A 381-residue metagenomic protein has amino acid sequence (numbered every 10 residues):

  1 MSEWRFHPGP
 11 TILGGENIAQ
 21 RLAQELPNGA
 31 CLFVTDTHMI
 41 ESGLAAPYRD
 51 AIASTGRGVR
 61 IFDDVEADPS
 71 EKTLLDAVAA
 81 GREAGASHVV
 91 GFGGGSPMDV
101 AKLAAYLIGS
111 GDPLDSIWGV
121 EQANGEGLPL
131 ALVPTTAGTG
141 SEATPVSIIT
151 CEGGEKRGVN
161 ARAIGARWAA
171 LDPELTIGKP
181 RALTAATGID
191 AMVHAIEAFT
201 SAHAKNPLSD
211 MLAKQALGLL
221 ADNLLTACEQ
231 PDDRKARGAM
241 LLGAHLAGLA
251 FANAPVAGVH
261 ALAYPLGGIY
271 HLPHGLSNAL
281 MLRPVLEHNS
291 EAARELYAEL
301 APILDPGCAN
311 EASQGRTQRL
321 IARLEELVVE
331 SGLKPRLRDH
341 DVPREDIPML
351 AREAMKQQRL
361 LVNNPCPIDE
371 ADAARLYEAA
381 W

Functional and structural regions predicted by a protein language model:
M1-H88, L337-R338: ATP/NTP phosphate-donor binding region
K72-E174: Glycine/threonine-rich beta-strand-loop-alpha-helix active-site module that forms ligand/phosphate-binding
G138, H245-N278, Q358-L361: Glycine-rich phosphate/pyrophosphate-binding beta-alpha loops
V146-A254, P365: Carboxylate- and glycine-rich phosphate/diphosphate-binding segment that chelates Mg2+/Mn2+
M192-I196, M240-G248, L282, L324 (+3 more regions): Short alpha-helical scaffolding segments that buttress acidic/His motifs in well-ordered protein cores
I269-D346: Gly/Pro-rich interdomain helix-loop hinge
R344-W381: Short, amphipathic C-terminal "tail helix"
